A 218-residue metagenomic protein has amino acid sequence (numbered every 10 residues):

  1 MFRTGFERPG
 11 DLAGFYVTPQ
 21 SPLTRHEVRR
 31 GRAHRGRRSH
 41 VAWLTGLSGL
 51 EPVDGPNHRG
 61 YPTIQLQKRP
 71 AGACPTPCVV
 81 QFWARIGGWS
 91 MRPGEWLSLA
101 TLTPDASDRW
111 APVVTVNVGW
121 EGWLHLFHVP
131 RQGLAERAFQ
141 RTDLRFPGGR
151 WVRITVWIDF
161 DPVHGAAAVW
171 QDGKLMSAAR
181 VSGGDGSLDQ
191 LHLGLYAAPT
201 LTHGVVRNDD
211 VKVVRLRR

Functional and structural regions predicted by a protein language model:
M1-P22: Extracellular carbohydrate-recognition regions
F6, I154, D209-V213: Extracellular beta-strand elements of beta-rich domains used for carbohydrate recognition/degradation or cell-matrix
P9-G14, R25-V28, R35, S39-H128 (+1 more regions): Secretory/extracellular carbohydrate-interaction modules and structurally similar beta-sandwich "look-alikes"
P62-R69, R137-T142, G194-Y196: Short structured motifs
F82, R153-R180: Carbohydrate-binding surfaces in secreted/extracellular proteins
R109-A111, A135-Q140, K174-A179: Surface-exposed loop/edge segments in extracytoplasmic proteins
V129-T155: Short, aromatic/His-centered strand-loop micro-motif at the edge of beta-sheets
A179-D210: Flexible glycan-contacting loops in extracellular carbohydrate-active proteins
